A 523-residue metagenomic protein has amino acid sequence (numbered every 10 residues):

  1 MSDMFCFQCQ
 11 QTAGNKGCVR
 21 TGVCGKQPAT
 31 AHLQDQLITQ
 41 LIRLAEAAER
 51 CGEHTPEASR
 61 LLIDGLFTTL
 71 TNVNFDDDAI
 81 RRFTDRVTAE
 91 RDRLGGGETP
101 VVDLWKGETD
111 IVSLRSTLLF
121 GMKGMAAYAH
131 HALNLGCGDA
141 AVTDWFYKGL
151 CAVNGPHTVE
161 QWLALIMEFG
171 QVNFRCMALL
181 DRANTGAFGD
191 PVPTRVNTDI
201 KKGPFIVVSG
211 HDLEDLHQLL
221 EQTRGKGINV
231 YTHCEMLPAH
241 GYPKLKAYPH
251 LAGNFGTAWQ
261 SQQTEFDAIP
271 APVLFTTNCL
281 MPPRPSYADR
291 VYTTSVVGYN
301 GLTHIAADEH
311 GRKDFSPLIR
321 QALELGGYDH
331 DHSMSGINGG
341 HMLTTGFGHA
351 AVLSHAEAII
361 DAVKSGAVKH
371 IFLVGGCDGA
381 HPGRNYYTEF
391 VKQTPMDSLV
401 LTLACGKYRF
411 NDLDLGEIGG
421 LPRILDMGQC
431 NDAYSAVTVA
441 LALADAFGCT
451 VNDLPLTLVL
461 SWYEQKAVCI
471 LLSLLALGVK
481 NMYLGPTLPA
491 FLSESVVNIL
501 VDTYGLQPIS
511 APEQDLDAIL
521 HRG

Functional and structural regions predicted by a protein language model:
S2-A13, C18-V19, K26-T30, R43 (+1 more regions): Anaerobic metallocofactor- and corrinoid-dependent redox/one-carbon enzyme cores, especially those from methanogenesis
S2-G203, V207, G227, C234-L237 (+1 more regions): Long, compositionally biased, glycine/small-hydrophobic-enriched stretches that function as flexible linkers, tethers
